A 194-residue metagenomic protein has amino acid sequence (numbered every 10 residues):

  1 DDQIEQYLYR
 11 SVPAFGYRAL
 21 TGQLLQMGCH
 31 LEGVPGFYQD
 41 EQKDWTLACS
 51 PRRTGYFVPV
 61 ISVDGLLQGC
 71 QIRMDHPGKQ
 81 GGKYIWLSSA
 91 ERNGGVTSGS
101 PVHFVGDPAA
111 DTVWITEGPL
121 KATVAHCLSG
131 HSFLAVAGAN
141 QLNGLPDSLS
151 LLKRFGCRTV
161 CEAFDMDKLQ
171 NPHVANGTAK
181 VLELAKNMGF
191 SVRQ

Functional and structural regions predicted by a protein language model:
G16-G156: Phosphate-handling DNA/RNA-contact segment within nucleic-acid enzymes
I115, R158-Q170: Acidic beta-strand-to-loop metal/phosphate-binding motif
S132, T159, S191: Residues at the starts of beta-strands that form the adenosine-phosphate
V136-G138, D165, Q194: Conserved beta-strand termini and adjacent loop/short-helix elements that scaffold enzyme active sites in alpha/beta
G144-L145, Q170-H173: Extracytoplasmic/secreted cell-surface and envelope-processing proteins
P172-M188: Short, aromatic/basic amphipathic alpha-helical patches
M188-Q194: Short, intrinsically disordered, charge-balanced linker/junction segments flanking boundaries in proteins
